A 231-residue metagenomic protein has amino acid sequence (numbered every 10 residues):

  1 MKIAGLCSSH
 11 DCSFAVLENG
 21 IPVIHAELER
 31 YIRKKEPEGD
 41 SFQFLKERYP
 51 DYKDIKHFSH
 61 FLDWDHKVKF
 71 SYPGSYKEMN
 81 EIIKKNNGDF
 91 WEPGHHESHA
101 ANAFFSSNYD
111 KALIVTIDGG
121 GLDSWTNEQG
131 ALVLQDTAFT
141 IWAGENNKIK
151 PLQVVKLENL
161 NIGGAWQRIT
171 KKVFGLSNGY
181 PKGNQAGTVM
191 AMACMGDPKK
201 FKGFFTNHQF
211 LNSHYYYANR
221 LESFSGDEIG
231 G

Functional and structural regions predicted by a protein language model:
M1-G231: Short acidic/glycine-rich loops and adjacent helix/strand connectors that line catalytic pockets where negatively
